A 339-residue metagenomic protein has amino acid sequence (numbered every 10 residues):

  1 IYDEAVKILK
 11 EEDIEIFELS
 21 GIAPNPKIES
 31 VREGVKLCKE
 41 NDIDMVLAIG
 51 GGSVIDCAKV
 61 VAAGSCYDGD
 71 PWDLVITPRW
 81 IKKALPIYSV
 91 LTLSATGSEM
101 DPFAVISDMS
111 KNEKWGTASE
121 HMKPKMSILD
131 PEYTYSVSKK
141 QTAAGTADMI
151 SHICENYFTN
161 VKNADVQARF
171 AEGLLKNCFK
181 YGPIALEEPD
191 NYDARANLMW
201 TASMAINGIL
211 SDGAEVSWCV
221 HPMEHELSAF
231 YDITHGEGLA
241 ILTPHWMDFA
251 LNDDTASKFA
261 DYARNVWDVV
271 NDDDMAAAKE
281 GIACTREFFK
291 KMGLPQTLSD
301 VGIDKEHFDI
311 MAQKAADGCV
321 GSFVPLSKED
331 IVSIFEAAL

Functional and structural regions predicted by a protein language model:
I1-M45, L298: ATP/NTP phosphate-donor binding region
A5, R32-V35, V54-D68, M100-D101: Short Gly/Thr/Asp-enriched flexible loops that form oxyanion-binding sites at enzyme active sites
F17-S20, V46-I49, Y88, A205-I206: Short glycine-rich or small-residue beta-strand-to-loop segments that form or flank ligand, phosphate, metal/Fe-S
I43-K59, T92-S98, F230-I233: Glycine/serine-rich anion-binding loops at beta->alpha junctions that coordinate negatively charged ligand groups
C66-R169, D261: A glycine/threonine-rich phosphate-anchoring loop and its flanking beta-alpha core in nucleotide/phosphate-binding
N156, N160-C284: Active-site segments that bind and position negatively charged phosphate/pyrophosphate groups
F259, V266-L339: C-terminal charged capping/lid subdomain of soluble metabolic enzymes
